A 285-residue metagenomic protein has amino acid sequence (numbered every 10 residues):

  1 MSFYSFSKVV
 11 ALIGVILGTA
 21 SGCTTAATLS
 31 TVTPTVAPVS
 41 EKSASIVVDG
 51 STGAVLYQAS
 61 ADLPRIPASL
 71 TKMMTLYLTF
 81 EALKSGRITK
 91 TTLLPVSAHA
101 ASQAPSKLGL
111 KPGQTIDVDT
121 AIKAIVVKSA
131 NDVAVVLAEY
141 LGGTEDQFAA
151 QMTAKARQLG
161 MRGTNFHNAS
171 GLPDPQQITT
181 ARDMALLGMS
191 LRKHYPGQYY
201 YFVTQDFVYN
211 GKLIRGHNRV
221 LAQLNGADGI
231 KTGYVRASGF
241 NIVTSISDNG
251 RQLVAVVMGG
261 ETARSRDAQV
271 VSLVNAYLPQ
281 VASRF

Functional and structural regions predicted by a protein language model:
M1-A11: Bacterial N-terminal signal peptides that target proteins for export
A11-L17: Hydrophobic helical h-region of N-terminal Sec-dependent signal peptides in bacterial secretory/periplasmic proteins
T19-G22: C-terminal motif of bacterial Sec signal peptides marking the signal peptidase cleavage site
T24-T179, M189-R192: Active-site-adjacent loops and short helices of periplasmic peptidoglycan-processing enzymes
T28-P34, P38-K42, V118, T144-F285: Penicillin-recognizing serine hydrolase domain
